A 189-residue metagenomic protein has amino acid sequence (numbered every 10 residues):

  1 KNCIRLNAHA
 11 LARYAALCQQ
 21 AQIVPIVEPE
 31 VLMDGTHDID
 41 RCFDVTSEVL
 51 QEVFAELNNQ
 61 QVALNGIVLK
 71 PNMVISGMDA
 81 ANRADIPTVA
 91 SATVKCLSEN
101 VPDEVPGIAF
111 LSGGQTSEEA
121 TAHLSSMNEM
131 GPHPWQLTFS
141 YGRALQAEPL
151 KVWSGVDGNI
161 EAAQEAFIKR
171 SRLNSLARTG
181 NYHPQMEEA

Functional and structural regions predicted by a protein language model:
K1-N2, V31-H37, M78: Glycine-rich, proline-tolerant flexible connector loops at the mouths of alpha/beta enzymes
K1-Y14, E48: Glycine-rich anion/phosphate-binding loops
C3-L6, Q19, R41-V45: Short, contiguous, pocket-lining structural segments that sit at or immediately flank catalytic/ligand-binding sites
L6, R13, I23, V27-E28 (+1 more regions): Membrane-embedded alpha-helical bundle segments of multi-pass proteins
A10-C18, V53-N58: Substrate-engagement module of ASCE P-loop NTPases
Q22-L32, A63-N72: Short beta-strand segments at enzyme active-site cores
H37-A189: Active-site capping/gating regions of soluble enzymes
